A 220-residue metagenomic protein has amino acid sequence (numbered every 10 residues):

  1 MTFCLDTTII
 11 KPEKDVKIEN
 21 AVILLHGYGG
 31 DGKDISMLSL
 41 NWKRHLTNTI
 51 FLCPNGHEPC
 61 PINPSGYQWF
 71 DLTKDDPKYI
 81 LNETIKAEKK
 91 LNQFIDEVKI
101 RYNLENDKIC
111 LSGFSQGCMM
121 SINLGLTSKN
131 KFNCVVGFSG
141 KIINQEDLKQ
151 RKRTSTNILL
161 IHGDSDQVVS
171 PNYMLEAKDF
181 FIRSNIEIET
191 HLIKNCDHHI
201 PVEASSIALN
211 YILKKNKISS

Functional and structural regions predicted by a protein language model:
F3-L104: Serine-hydrolase catalytic machinery in alpha/beta-hydrolase-like enzymes
H26-Y28, S112-F114, G163: Conserved alpha/beta-hydrolase "nucleophile elbow" surrounding the catalytic nucleophile
S36-L40, S170-F180: Short alpha-helix in the alpha/beta-hydrolase fold that links the catalytic acid
N103-G113: Alpha/beta-hydrolase fold nucleophile elbow
G113-G117, S121: Gly/Ala-rich beta-loop-alpha elbow adjacent to hydrolase catalytic centers
N130-I142: A conserved short beta-strand
L159, L175-S220: C-terminal catalytic histidine-bearing segment of alpha/beta-hydrolase fold enzymes
L159-H162, D166: Short beta-strand/loop motif that positions the catalytic acidic residue of the alpha/beta-hydrolase fold
